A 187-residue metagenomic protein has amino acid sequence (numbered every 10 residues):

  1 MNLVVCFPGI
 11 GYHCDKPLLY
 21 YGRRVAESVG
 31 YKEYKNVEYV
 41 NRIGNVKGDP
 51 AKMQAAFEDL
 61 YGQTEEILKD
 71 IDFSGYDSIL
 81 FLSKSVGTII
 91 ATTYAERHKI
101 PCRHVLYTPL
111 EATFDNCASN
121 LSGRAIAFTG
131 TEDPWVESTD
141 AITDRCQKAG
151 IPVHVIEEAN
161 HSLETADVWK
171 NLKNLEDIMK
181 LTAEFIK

Functional and structural regions predicted by a protein language model:
N2-G75: Serine-hydrolase catalytic machinery in alpha/beta-hydrolase-like enzymes
L19-Y20, P134-R145: Short alpha-helix in the alpha/beta-hydrolase fold that links the catalytic acid
Y31-N36, C146-E164: Catalytic histidine neighborhood in serine/cysteine hydrolases with alpha/beta-hydrolase-type architecture
K47-G48, A159-N174: Catalytic histidine-centered segment of alpha/beta-hydrolase-like enzymes
F81-T92: Gly/Ala-rich beta-loop-alpha elbow adjacent to hydrolase catalytic centers
K99-E111: A conserved short beta-strand
L121-S122, A127-D133: Short beta-strand/loop motif that positions the catalytic acidic residue of the alpha/beta-hydrolase fold
T131-E137, H161-S162: Acidic catalytic loop of the alpha/beta-hydrolase fold
